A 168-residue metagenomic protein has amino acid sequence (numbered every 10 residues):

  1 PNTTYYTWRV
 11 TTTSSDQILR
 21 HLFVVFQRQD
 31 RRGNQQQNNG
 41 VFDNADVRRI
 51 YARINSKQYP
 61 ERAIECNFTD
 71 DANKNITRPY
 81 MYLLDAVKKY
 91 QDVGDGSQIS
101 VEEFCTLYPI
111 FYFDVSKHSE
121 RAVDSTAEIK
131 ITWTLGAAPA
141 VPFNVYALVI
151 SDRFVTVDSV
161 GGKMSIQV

Functional and structural regions predicted by a protein language model:
P1-V168: Flexible assembly/topogenesis modules
